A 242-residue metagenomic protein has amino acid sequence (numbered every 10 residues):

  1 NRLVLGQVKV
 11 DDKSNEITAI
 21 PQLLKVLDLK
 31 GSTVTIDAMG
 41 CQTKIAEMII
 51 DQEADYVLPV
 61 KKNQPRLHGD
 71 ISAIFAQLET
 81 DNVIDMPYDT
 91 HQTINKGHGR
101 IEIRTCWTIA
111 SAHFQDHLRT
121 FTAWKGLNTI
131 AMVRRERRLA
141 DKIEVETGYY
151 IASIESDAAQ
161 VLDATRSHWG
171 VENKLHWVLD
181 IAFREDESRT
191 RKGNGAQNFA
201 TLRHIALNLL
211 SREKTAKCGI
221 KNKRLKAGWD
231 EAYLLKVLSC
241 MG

Functional and structural regions predicted by a protein language model:
N1-I36, C41-K44, A216-G219: Conserved, well-structured functional cores that handle cations and Mg-NTP chemistry
R2, I20, T33-C41, Y56 (+3 more regions): Short, conserved catalytic/metal-binding motifs centered on acidic residues
V26-D28, M48-D51, W124, L139-I143: Solvent-exposed alpha-helices and their adjacent loops that cap or buttress functional pockets in soluble metabolic
K44-I45, R66: Phosphate- and divalent-cation-binding pockets in alpha/beta enzyme and binding domains that engage nucleotide-derived
A46-A54, A76: Short, surface-exposed basic-aromatic patches at helix termini and helix-loop junctions that form
K61-R166: An anionic, glycine-rich sequence signature occurring as long contiguous blocks
E155-T190: Short amphipathic alpha-helical "interface-anchor" segments enriched in bulky aromatics
V178-G242: A short, flexible helix-boundary coil/loop motif
